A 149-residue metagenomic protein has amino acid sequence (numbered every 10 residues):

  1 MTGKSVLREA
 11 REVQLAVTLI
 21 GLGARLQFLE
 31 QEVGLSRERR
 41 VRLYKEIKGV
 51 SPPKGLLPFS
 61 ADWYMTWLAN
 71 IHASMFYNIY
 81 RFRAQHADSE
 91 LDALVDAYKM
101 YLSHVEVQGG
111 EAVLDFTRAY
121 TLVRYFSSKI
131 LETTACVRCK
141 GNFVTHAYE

Functional and structural regions predicted by a protein language model:
M1-T18, L22, L26-Q27, Q31-E149: Long, charge-rich, low-complexity intrinsically disordered regions
